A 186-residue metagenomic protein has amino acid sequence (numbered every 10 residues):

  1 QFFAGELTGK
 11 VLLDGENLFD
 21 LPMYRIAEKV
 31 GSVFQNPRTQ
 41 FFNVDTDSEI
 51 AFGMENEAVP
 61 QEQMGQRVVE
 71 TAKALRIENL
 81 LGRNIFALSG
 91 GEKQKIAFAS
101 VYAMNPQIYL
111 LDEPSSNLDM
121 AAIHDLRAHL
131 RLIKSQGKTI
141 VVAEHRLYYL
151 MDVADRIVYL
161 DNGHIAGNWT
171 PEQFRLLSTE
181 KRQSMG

Functional and structural regions predicted by a protein language model:
E6-E16: Conserved ABC transporter NBD signature motif
E62-L80: Conserved ABC ATPase "signature" region
N84-L88, E92: Conserved ABC ATPase signature
F98: Hydrophobic anchor residue at the start of the ABC signature
Y109-D112: Catalytic Walker B motif of ABC-type/P-loop ATPase nucleotide-binding domains
E144-H145: H-loop/switch region of ABC-family ATPase nucleotide-binding domains
H164-G186: Conserved beta-strand-loop-alpha-helix hinge in the C-terminal portion of ABC ATPase nucleotide-binding domains
